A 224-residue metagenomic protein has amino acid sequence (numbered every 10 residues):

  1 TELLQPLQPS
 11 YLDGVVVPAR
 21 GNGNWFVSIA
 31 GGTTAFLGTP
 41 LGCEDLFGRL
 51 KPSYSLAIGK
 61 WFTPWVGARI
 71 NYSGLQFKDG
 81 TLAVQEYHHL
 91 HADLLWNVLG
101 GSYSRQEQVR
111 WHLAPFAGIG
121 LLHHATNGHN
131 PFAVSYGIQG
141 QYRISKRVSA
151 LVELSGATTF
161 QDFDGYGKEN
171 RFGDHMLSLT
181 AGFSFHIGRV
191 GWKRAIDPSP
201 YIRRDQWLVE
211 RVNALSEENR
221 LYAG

Functional and structural regions predicted by a protein language model:
T1-A57: Short glycine/proline- and aromatic-enriched beta-strand/turn motifs that initiate or cap beta-hairpins
L12-D13, L41-L46, A57, T63 (+5 more regions): Transmembrane beta-barrel domains of bacterial outer-membrane proteins
G14-N24, W65, L99-H112, I144-R147 (+1 more regions): Short loop/turn motifs that connect adjacent beta-strands in outer-membrane beta-barrel proteins
G23, G48-Y54, E86-L90, V109-W111 (+2 more regions): Residues that define the transmembrane beta-barrel architecture of outer-membrane proteins
I29-T33, L56-K60, A92-V98, A117-L121 (+4 more regions): Residues on the lipid-exposed face of transmembrane beta-strands in outer-membrane beta-barrel proteins
T39-D45, R49, D79-Q85, Q106-E107 (+3 more regions): Outer-membrane beta-barrel translocator domains and adjoining extracellular loop/strand segments of Gram-negative
P64-A133: Gram-negative (and chloroplast) outer-membrane scaffold detector with strong preference for beta-barrel transmembrane
L82, S145-Y222: Predominantly the C-terminal beta-signal and adjacent terminal strand-loop region of outer-membrane beta-barrel
